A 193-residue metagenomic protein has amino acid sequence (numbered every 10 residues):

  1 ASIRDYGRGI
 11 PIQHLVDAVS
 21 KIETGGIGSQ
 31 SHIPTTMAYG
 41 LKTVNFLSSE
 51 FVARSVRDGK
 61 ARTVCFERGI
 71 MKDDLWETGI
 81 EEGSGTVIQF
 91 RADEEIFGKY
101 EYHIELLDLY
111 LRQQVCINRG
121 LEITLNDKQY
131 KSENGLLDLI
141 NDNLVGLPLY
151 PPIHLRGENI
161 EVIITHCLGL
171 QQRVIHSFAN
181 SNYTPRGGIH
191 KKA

Functional and structural regions predicted by a protein language model:
A1-A92: GHKL (Bergerat-fold) ATPase N-terminal catalytic module, capturing the glycine-rich phosphate-binding loop and acidic
G7-I10, E67, Y100, L125-N134: Short, exposed beta-strand "edge-strand" segments with a Pro/Gly-rich flavor and a Y/T-containing core
G9, E95-G98, N118: Short beta-strands and strand-coil junctions in structured, solvent-facing domains, enriched
Q13, D17, Y39, F46 (+4 more regions): Generic recognition of stable, solvent-exposed alpha-helical segments in well-folded globular domains
G28-S31, E94-Y102, P185: Short, polar/flexible loop-turn hinges at active-site or ligand-entry regions and domain interfaces
T63, K99-Y102, I175: Short, charged, solvent-exposed linker or helix-capping segments at domain edges/interfaces that act as flexible hinges
E77, I104-E105, R112-V115, R119-A193: GHKL/Histidine-kinase-like ATPase module
G83-D93, Q171-N180: Residues forming anionic-ligand binding surfaces in small-molecule and nucleic-acid pockets of primarily soluble enzymes
